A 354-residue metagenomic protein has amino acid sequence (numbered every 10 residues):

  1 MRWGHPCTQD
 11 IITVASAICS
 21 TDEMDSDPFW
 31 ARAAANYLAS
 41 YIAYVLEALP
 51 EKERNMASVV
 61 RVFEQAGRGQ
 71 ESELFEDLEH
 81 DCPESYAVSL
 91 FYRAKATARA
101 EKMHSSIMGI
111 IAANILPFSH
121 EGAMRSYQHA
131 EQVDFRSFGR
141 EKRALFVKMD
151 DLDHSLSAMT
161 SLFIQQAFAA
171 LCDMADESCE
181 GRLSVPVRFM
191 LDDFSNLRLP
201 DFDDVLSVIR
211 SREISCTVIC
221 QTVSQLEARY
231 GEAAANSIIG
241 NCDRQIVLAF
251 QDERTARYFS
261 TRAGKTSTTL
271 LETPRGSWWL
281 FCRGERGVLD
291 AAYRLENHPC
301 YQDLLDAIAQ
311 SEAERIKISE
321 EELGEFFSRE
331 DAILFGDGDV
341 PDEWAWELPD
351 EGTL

Functional and structural regions predicted by a protein language model:
M1-I214, K265-G287, I308, E312-L354: P-loop NTPase motor domains
T8, L206-V208, R212-G287: Conserved ATP-driven motor cores of ASCE-family P-loop NTPases powering translocation/secretion/packaging/pilus
E51, M124, D176, T222 (+4 more regions): A generic "cationic amphipathic patch" detector
N55, Q128, E180-G181, L226 (+3 more regions): Flexible domain-boundary/linker segments
D153-L156, N196-L199, S224-E227, R254-A256 (+2 more regions): Flexible loop/turn segments at secondary-structure boundaries
A291-Y293, L304: Positively charged interface segments
P299-L305: C-terminal alpha-helical "lid" subdomain
